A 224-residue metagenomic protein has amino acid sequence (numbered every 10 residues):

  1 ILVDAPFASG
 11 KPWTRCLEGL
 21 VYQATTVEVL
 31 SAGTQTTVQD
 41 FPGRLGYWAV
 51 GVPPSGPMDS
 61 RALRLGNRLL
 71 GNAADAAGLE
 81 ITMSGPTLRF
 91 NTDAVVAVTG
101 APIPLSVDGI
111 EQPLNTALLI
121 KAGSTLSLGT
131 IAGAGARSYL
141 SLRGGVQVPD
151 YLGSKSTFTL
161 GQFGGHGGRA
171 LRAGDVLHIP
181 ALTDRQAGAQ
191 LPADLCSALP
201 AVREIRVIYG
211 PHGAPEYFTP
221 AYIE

Functional and structural regions predicted by a protein language model:
I1-D4, T82-S84: Conserved short loop/turn motifs at secondary-structure junctions
L2-T25: Catalytic cores of soluble metabolic enzymes centered on carboxylation/carboxyl-transfer
A24-E224: Conserved "landmark" site that anchors the functional core of diverse proteins
